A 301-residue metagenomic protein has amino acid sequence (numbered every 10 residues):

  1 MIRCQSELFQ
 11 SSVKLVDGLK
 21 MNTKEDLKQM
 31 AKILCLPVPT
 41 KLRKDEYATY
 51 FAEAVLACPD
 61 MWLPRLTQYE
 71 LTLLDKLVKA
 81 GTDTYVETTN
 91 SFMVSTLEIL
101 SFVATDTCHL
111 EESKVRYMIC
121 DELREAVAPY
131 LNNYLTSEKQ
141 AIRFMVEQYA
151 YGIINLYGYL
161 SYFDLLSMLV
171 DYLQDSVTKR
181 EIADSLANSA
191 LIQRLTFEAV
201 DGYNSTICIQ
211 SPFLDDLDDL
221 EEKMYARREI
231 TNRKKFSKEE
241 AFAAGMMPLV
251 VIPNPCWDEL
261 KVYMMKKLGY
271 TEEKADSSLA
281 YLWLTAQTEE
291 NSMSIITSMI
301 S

Functional and structural regions predicted by a protein language model:
M1-D121, V127: Basic helix-extension-helix modules of the SAP/HeH family
F9-D17, V55-M61, L135-L160: Positively charged, polyanion-binding regions of nucleic-acid-associated proteins
N22, Q68-E70, K79-V86, I154-F163 (+2 more regions): Short capping segments at the starts of secondary-structure elements
A31-K32, D164-L173: DNA-recognition alpha helix
K44-A48, Y151, L166, K179-A187 (+1 more regions): Short, well-structured alpha-helical segments
R65-Y69, D106-Y134, D184-S237: Charged low-complexity interaction tracts in eukaryotic proteins
F92-F102, Y172-Y203, M293-S301: Charge-enriched amphipathic alpha-helical scaffolds
D201-I300: Long, charge-rich, low-complexity intrinsically disordered regions
